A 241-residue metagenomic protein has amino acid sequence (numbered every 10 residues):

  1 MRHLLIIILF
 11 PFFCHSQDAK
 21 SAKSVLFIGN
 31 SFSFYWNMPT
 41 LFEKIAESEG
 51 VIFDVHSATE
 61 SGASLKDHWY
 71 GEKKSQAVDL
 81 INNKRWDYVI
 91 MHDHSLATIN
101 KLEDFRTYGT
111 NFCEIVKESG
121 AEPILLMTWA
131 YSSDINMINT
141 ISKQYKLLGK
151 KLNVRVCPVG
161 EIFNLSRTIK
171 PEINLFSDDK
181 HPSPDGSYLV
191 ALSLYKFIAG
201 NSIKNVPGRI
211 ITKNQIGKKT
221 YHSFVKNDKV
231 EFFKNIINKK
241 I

Functional and structural regions predicted by a protein language model:
H3-F13: Sec-dependent N-terminal signal peptides
S16-A22: Boundary at the C-terminal end of the N-terminal hydrophobic targeting segment
K23-L26, S33-R106: Conserved SGNH/GDSL esterase-like catalytic core that processes O-acyl groups on lipids and polysaccharides
Y88, L96, N100, Y131-T140 (+1 more regions): Serine-dependent acyl-ester chemistry module
D104-T110, I138-S142: Charged helix-capping and loop-helix junction motifs
E114-P123, V154: A short helix->loop->beta-strand "cap" motif at the edges of active sites that frequently abuts
I135-I241: Catalytic His-Asp segment of secreted/periplasmic serine-dependent ester chemistry enzymes
